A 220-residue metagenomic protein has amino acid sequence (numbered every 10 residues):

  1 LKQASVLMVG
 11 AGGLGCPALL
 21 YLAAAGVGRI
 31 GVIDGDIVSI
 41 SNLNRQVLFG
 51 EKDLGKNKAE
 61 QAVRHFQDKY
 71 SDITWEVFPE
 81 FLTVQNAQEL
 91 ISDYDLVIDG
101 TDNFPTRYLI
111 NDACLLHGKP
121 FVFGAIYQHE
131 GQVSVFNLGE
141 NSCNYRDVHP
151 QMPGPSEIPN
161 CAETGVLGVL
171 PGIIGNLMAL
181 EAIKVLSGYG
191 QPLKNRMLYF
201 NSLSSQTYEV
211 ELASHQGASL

Functional and structural regions predicted by a protein language model:
L1-L220: Adenine nucleotide-associated cytosolic modules
